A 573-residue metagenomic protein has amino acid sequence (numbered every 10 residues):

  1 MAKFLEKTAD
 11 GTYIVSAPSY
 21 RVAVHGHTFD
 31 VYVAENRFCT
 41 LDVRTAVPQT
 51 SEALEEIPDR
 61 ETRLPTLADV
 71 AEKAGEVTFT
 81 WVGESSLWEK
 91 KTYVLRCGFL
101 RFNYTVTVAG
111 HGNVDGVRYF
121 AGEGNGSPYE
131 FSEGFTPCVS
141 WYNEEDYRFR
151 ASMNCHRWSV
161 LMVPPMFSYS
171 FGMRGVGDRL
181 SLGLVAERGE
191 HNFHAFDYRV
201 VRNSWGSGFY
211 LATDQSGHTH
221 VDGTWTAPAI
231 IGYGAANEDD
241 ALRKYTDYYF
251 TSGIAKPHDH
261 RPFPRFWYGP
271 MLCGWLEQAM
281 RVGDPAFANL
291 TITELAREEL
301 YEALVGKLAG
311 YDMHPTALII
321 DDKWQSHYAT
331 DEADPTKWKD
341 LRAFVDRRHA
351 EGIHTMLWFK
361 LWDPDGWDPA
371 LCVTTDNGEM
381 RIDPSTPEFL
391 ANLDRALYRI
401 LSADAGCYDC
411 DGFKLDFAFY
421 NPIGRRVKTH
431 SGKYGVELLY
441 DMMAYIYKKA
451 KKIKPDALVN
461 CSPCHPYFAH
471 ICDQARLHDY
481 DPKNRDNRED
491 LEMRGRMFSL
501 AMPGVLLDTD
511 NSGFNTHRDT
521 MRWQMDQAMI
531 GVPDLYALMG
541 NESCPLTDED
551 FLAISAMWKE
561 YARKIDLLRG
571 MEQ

Functional and structural regions predicted by a protein language model:
F4-T8, Y13-T316, G412: Carbohydrate-recognition beta-sandwich/jelly-roll modules in extracellular/periplasmic carbohydrate-active proteins
D247-F250, I292-K307, T336-A343, L390-R395 (+3 more regions): Well-ordered, non-membrane alpha-helical segments in soluble/globular domains
G253-A279, I319, K339-G378, D456-C461 (+1 more regions): Glycine-rich, aromatic-flanked loop segments that form ligand/cofactor-binding clefts across common enzyme folds
C273-E298, K323-K339, T375-R395, I423-L439 (+1 more regions): The substrate-binding groove and active-site-proximal loops of carbohydrate-active enzymes, especially glycoside
V282-E299, L341-D346, I353-Y408, F419 (+1 more regions): Active-site-adjacent "subsite" loops/lids of carbohydrate-active enzymes
D312-W324, L393-T429: Active-site groove signature of glycoside hydrolases
D365-E379, D383-A391, R395, Y440-L552 (+2 more regions): Glycan-recognition surfaces
Q573: Carbohydrate-binding surface patches
